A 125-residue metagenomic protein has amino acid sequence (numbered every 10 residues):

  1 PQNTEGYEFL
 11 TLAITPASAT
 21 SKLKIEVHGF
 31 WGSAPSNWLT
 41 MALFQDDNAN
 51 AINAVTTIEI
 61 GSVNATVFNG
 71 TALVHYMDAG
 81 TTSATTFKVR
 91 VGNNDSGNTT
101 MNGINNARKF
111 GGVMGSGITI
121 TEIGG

Functional and structural regions predicted by a protein language model:
P1-T4, A13-A84, K88-G125: Terminal beta-strand-rich extracellular "head" domains that mediate receptor/glycan or other ligand binding
